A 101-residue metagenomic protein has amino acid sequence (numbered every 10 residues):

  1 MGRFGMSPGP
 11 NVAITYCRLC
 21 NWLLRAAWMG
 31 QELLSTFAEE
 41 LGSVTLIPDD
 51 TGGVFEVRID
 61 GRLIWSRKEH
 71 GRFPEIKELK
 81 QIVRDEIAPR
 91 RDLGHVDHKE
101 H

Functional and structural regions predicted by a protein language model:
M1-H101: Domain-level signature for proteins that mediate thiol-based redox and metal-cofactor handling
